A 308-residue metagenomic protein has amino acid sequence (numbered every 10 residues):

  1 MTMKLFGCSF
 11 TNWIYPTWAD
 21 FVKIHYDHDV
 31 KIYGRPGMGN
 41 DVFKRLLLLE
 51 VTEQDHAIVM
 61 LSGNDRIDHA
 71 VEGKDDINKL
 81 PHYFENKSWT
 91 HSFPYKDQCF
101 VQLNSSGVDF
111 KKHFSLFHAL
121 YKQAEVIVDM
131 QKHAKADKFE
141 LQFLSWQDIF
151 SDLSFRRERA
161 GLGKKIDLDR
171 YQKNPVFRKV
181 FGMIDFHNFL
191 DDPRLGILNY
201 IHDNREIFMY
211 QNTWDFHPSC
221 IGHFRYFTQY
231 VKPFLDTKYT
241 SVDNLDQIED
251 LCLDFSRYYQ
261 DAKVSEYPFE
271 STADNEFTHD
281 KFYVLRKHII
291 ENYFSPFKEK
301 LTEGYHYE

Functional and structural regions predicted by a protein language model:
M1-V51: Serine-esterase "nucleophile elbow" of acetyl-processing enzymes
L48-E308: Alpha-helical cap/lid subdomain in secreted, periplasmic, or secretory-pathway luminal O-acyl-processing enzymes
